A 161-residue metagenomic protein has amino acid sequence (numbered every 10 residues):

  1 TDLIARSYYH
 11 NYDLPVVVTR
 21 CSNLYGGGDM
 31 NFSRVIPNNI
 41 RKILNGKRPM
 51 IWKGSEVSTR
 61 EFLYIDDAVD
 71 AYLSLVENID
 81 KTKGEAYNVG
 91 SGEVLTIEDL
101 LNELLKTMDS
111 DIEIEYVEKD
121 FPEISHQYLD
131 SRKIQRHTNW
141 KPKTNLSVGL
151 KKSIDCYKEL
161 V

Functional and structural regions predicted by a protein language model:
T1-V17, L44-N45: Active-site Tyr-X1-5-Lys
I4, Y8, N39, L100: Hydrophobic alpha-helix immediately C-terminal to the catalytic Tyr-X-X-X-Lys motif of short-chain
R6, G28-N31, T138: Short, function-defining helix-loop hinge/capping sites that tune catalysis or transport
L14-R34, T59: Flexible, glycine-rich beta-alpha linker
I43-V161: C-terminal substrate-binding subdomain of Rossmann-fold SDR/epimerase-dehydratase oxidoreductases
